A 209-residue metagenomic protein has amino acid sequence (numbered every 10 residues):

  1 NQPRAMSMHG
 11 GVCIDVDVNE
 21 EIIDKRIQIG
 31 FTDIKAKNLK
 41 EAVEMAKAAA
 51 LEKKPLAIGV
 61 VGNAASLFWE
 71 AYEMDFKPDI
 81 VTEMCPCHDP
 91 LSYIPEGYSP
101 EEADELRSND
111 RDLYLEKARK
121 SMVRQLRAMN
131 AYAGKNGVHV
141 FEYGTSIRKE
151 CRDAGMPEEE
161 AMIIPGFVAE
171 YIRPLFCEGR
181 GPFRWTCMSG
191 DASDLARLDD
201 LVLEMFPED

Functional and structural regions predicted by a protein language model:
N1, A64-A65, P86-H88, M122 (+1 more regions): Gly/Ser/Thr-rich loops at beta-strand to alpha-helix junctions that form or flank small-molecule/cofactor-binding
Q2-K54, I80-R127, M162-F176: Catalytic or ion-translocation cores adjacent to nucleophile or general acid/base/metal-coordination motifs in diverse
G10, G30, D75, N136-G137: Glycine-centered loop/turn motif at secondary-structure junctions
D15, G59, I80-E83, H139-T145: A structural signal for short, well-ordered beta-strand segments and their strand-loop junctions that often border
A50, Y72, N130-A133: N-terminal cationic-hydrophobic initiation segments that often serve targeting/anchoring roles
A57-C85, D89-S92: Active-site/ligand-binding-proximal alpha/beta "capping" segment
E73-D75, P95-Y98, G155-E158: Short, surface-exposed amphipathic charged segments that create phosphate/polyanion-binding patches used for binding
Q125-D209: Glycine-rich, aromatic-lined ligand/substrate-binding cores of catalytic and carbohydrate-binding domains
